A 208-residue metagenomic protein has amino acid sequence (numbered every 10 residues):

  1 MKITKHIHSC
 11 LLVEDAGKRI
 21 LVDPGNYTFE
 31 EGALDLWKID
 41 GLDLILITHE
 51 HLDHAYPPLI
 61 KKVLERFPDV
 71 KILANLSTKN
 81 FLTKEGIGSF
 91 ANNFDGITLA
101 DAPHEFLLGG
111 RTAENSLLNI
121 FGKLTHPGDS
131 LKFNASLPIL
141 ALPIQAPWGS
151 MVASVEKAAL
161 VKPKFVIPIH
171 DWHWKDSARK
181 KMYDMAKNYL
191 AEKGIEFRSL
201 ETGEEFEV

Functional and structural regions predicted by a protein language model:
T4, T83-G96, P103-E105, R111-T112 (+1 more regions): Binuclear metal-ion centers of metallo-dependent hydrolases, dominated by the metallo-beta-lactamase
I7-S9, A74-F81, P127-K132: Short, polar loop motifs at secondary-structure junctions
L12-E14, L21, D95-K157: Catalytic core of the metallo-beta-lactamase
L12-I47, P57-K62, L108-G109, S130-N134: Pre-active-site segment of Zn-dependent metallo-hydrolases
Y27-F29, H51-A55, K79-L82, K132-N134 (+3 more regions): Active-site environment of divalent metal-dependent phosphoester hydrolases
L34-D95: Active-site HxH/HxHxD metal-binding segment of metal-dependent hydrolases
D43, L137-A141, K164: Conserved acidic residues
D69, S154-W172: Proline-aspartate-enriched helix->loop->beta-strand connector
